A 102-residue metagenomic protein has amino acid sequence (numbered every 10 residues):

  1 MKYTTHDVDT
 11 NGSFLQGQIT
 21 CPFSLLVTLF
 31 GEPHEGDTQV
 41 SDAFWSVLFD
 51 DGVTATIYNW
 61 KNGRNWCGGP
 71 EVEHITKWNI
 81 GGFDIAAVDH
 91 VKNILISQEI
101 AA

Functional and structural regions predicted by a protein language model:
M1-A102: Residues within mature, well-folded domains
